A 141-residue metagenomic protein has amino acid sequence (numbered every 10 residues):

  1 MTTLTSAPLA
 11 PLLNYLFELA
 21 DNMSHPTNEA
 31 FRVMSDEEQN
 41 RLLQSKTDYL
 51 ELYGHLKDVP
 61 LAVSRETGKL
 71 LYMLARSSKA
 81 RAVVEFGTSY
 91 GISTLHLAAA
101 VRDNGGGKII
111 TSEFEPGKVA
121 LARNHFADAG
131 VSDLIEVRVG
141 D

Functional and structural regions predicted by a protein language model:
M1-D141: A short alpha-helical cap/connector motif
